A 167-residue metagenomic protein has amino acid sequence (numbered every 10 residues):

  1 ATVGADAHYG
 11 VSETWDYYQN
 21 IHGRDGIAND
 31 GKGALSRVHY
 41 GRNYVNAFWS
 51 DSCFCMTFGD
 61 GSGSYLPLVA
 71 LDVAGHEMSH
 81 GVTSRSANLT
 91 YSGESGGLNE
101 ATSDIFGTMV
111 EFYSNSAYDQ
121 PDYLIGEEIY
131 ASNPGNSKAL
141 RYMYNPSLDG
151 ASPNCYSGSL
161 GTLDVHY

Functional and structural regions predicted by a protein language model:
T2-G75, T83-Y167: Zinc-dependent metallohydrolase catalytic domains
M78: Active-site neighborhood of glycoside hydrolase catalytic domains
